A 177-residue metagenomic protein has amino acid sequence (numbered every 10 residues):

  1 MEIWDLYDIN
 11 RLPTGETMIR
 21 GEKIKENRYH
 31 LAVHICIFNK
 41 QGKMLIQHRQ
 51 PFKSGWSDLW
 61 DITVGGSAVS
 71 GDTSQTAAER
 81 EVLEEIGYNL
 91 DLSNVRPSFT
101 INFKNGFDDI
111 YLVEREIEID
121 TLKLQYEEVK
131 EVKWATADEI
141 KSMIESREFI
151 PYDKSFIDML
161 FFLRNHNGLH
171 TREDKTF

Functional and structural regions predicted by a protein language model:
M1-H34, F38-K40: Acidic, metal-coordinating catalytic segment for phosphate/diphosphate chemistry, firing primarily on the Nudix
N10, N39-G42, Q50, E114-I119 (+1 more regions): Short loop segments at secondary-structure junctions
R20-I24, R96-N102: Short, solvent-exposed loop/turn elements at beta->coil junctions and helix N-caps that rim active or binding pockets
K25-N27, G55-W60, K133: A short, polar/proline- and glycine-enriched secondary-structure boundary/capping micro-motif
A32-V64: A glycine-rich, hydrophobic loop/mini-helix early in the fold
L45-I46, T63-R96: The catalytic Nudix box helix
D58, S70, F99-F177: Nudix hydrolase/Nudix homology domain
